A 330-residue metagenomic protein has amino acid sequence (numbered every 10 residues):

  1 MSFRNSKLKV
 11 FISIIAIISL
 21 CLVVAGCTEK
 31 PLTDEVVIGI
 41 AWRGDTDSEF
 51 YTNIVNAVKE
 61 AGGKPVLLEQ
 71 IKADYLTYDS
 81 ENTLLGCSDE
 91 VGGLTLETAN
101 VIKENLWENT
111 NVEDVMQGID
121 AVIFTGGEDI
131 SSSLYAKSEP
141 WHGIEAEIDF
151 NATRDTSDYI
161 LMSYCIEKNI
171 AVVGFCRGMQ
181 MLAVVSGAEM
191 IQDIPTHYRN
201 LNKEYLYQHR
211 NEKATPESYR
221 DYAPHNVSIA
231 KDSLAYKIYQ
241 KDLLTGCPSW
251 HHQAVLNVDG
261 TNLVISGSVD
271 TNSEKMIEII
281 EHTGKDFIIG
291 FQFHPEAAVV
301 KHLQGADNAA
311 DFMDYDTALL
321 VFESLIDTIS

Functional and structural regions predicted by a protein language model:
S2-I14: Bacterial N-terminal signal peptides that target proteins for export
V24-G26: C-terminal motif of bacterial Sec signal peptides marking the signal peptidase cleavage site
T28-D120, N151-S157, L161-K168, P195 (+1 more regions): Amide-donor transfer/coupling interface in amidating biosynthetic enzymes
A121-K137, E189-K203: Short, solvent-exposed beta-strand-terminating loops
E128-H142, K301-D307: Short, flexible, mixed-charge acidic loops at enzyme active sites
I130-L134, M181-V184, L256, A298-V300: Short catalytic/ligand-binding loop motif for oxyanion handling, primarily in non-cytosolic enzymes, centered on
L134-R154, I160: A short, gly/pro- and small-residue-rich
G174, G178, A183, G187: Gly/Ala-rich beta-loop-alpha elbow adjacent to hydrolase catalytic centers
